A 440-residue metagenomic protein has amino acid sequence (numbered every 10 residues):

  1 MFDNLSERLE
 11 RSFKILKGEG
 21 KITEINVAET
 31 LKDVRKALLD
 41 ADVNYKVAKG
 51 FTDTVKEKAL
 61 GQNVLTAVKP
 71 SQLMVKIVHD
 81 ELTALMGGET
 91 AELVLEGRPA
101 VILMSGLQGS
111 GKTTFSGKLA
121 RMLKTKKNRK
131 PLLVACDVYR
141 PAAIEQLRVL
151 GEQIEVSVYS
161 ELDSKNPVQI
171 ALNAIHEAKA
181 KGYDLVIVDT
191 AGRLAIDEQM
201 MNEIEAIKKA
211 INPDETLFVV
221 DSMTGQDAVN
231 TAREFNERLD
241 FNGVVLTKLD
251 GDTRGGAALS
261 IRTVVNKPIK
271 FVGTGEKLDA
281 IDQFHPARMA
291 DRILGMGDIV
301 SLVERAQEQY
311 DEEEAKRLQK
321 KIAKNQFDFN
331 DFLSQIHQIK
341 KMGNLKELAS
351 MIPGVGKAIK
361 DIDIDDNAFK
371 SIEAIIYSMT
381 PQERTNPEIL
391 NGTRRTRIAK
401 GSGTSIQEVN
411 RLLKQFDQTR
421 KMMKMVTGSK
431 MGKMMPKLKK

Functional and structural regions predicted by a protein language model:
M1, I15-G18, A37, V47 (+13 more regions): Residue-level recognition of specific faces of alpha-helices
F2-E19, R288-K440: Long amphipathic alpha-helical segments used for membrane anchoring, targeting, substrate engagement, or oligomerization
R8-C136, A143-S164, A171-T190: Primarily NTPase-proximal linker/entry elements flanking Walker-type ATP/GTP-binding cores
L16, D42, V78, L107 (+9 more regions): Residue-level signature of catalytic and energy-coupling elements of molecular machines, predominantly ATP/GTP-dependent
E19, N26, T66, E92-E96 (+15 more regions): Replace "in large, NTP-powered and nucleic-acid-processing enzymes" with "in large, NTP-powered factors and other
E29, D33, G50, T54 (+8 more regions): Amphipathic alpha-helical interaction segments
G109-S110, Y139-P141, K165-P167, G192-I196 (+2 more regions): Short, small-residue-enriched loops and turns at beta-alpha junctions that line or gate enzyme active sites
A171-I175, Y183, A195, Q199-K209 (+1 more regions): Conserved phosphate-handling catalytic cores of large alpha/beta enzymes
